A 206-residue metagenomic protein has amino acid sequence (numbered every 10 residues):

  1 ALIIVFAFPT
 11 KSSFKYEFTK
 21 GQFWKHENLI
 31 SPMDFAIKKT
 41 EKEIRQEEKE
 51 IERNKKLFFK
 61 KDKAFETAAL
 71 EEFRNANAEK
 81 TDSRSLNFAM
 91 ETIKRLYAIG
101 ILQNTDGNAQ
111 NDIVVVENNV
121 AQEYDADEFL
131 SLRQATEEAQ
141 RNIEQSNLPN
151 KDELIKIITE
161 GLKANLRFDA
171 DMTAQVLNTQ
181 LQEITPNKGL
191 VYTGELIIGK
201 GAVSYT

Functional and structural regions predicted by a protein language model:
A1-Y205: Membrane-embedded alpha-helical signal segments
